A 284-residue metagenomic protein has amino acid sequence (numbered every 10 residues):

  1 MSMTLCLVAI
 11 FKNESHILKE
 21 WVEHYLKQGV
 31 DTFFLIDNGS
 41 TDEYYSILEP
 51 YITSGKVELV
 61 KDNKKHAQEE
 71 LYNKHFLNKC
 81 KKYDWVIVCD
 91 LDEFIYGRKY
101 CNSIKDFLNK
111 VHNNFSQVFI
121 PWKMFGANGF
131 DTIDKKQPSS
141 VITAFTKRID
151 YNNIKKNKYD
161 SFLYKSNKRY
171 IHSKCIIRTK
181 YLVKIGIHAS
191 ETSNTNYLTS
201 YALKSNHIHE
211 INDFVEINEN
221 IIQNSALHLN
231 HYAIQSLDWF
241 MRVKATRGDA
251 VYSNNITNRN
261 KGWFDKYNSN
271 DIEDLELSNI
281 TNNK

Functional and structural regions predicted by a protein language model:
M1-E23: N-proximal low-complexity "stem/linker" segments adjacent to membrane-targeting elements
E23-T32: Short, acidic, metal-binding catalytic loop of nucleotide-sugar glycosyltransferases
D37-P50, K64-K65: A conserved acidic beta->alpha catalytic loop
I52-A67, Y151: Conserved donor nucleotide-binding strand/loop of the catalytic core
E70-Y72, G97-K284: Catalytic-site signature of metal-activated, phosphate-bearing donor transferases, centered on the GT-A/GT-A-like
N73-W85: Active-site nucleotide-sugar/metal-binding loop of Leloir-type enzymes
Y83-Y96: Short beta-strand-to-loop acidic/aromatic patch adjacent to the donor-nucleotide binding site
